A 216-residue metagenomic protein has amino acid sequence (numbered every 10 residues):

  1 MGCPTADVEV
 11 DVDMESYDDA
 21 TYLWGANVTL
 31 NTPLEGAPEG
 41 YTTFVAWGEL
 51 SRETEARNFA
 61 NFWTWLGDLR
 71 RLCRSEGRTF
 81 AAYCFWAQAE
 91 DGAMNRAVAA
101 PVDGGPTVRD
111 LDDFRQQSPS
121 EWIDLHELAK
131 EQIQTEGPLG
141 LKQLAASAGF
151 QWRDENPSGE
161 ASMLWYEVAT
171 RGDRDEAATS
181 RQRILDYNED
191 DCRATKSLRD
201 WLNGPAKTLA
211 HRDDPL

Functional and structural regions predicted by a protein language model:
M1-T5: N-terminal accessory regions of nucleic-acid-interacting proteins
V8-E9, M14-F62: Metal-dependent catalytic core segments for phosphate chemistry
V12, T29, Y83-A87, Y187: Generic beta-strand/beta-sheet core signal
Y22-A26, T79, N95-A99, R199-W201 (+1 more regions): Composition- and surface-driven signal marking solvent-exposed, interaction-prone regions in large proteins
Y41-M163: Conserved DEDDh/DEDDy metal-dependent 3′-5′ exonuclease domain
L144-P215: Acidic, Mg2+-coordinating catalytic module of metal-dependent nucleases/exonucleases that use a two-metal-ion mechanism
